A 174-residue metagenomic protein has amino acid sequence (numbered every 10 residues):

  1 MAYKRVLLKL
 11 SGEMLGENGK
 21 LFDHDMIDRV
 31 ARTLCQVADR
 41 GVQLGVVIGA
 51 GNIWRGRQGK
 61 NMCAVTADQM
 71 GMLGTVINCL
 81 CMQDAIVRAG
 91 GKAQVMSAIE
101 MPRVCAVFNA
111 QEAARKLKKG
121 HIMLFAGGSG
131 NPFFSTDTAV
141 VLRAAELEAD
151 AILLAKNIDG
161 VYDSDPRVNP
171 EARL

Functional and structural regions predicted by a protein language model:
M1-Q43: N-terminal glycine-/serine-/threonine-rich phosphate-binding loop
L7-S11, I48-G49, M96, F125-G127 (+1 more regions): Short beta-strand segments
K9, G56-T66, E100-I122, P132-L174: Active-site phosphate/oxyanion-binding loops
L15, W54-R57: Short acidic/His/Gly/Ser-rich catalytic and metal-binding motifs that mark active-site loops of diverse hydrolases
A38-R40, L80-G90, L142-D150: Alpha-helix C-terminal capping segments
G41-G45, G120-I122: Loop/turn-to-beta-strand initiation segments
L44, K92-A93, I152: Hydrophobic anchor at the start of a short beta-strand that flanks the dinucleotide cofactor-binding loop
G59-C105: Glycine/small-residue-rich loop that forms an oxyanion/phosphate-binding "nest" at active or ligand-binding sites
